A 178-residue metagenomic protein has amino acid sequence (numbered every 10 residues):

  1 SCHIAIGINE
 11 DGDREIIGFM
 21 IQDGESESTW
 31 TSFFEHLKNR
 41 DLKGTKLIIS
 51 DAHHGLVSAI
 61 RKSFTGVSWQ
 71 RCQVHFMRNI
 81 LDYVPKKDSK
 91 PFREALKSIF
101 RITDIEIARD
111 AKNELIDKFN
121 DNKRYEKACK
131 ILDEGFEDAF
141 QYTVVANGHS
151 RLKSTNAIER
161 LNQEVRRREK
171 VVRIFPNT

Functional and structural regions predicted by a protein language model:
S1-I49, H54, S58, S63-G66 (+2 more regions): RNase H-like nuclease fold core
E15-I17, T31-E35, S58, K87-K90 (+4 more regions): Conserved phosphate-chemistry cores used by DNA topoisomerases
Q22-S26, I48, C72, V84-D88 (+3 more regions): A generic short alpha-helical patch detector that favors 3-5-residue windows in or near N-terminal regions
W30, F92, A108-A111: N-terminal alpha-helical segment
L47-H54, A59-K97: Conserved beta-strand -> loop -> alpha-helix junction used to position metal-binding or nucleic-acid-contacting
S98, I102-T178: Acidic/histidine-rich catalytic cores and adjacent linkers of DNA breakage/strand-transfer/modification proteins
